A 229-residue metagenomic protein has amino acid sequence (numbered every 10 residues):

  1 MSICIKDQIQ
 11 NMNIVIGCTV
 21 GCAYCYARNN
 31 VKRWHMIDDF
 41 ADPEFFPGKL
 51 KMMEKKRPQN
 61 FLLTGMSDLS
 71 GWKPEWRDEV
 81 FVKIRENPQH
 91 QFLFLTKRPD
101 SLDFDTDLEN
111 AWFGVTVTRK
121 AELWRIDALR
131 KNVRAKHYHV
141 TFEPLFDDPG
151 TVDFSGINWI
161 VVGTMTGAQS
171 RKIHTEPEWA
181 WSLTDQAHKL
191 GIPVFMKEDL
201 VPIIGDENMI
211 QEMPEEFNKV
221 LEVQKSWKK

Functional and structural regions predicted by a protein language model:
M1-I9, F146, T151-K229: Auxiliary Fe-S-binding modules of radical SAM enzymes
M1-W112, K120-R134, P149-F154: Conserved Radical SAM active-site core
F61-L63, F92-F94, A111-V115, Y138-F142 (+2 more regions): Hydrophobic faces of well-ordered beta-strands that scaffold small-molecule active sites in alpha/beta enzyme cores
S67, R98-D100, V117-R119, P144-F146 (+2 more regions): Active-site-proximal loop/turn and secondary-structure-junction residues that shape catalytic pockets, frequently
E79-V82, L129-H137, H174-Q186: Long, well-ordered alpha-helical scaffolding segments within enzyme catalytic domains, especially pronounced
E86-F92, R134-H137, T184-V194: Structural alpha-beta junctions
T118, E122, I173-E176: Short capping loops/turns at secondary-structure boundaries
